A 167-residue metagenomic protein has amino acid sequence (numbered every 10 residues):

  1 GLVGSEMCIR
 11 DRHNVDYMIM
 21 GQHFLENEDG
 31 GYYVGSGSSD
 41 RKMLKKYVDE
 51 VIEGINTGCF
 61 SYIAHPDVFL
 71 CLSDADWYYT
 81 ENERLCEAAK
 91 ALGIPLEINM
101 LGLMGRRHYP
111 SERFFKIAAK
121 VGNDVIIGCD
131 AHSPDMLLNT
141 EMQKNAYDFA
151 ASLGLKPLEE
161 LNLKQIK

Functional and structural regions predicted by a protein language model:
G1-G4, C8-I9: Single conserved hydrophobic/aromatic residue that forms the stacking wall/gate of nucleotide- or nucleobase-binding
L2, I19, I126: Short glycine/serine/threonine-biased micro-segments
S5-E6, L44-D49, Q143: Well-ordered, non-membrane alpha-helical segments in soluble/globular domains
I9-D11, I166: Extended hydrophobic/Leu-rich segments
H13, Y17-L96, L101-G105, Y109: Divalent metal-binding pocket/active-site signature
A75-K167: Charged catalytic cores and adjacent phosphate/nucleic-acid-binding surfaces used for phosphate/nucleic-acid chemistry
